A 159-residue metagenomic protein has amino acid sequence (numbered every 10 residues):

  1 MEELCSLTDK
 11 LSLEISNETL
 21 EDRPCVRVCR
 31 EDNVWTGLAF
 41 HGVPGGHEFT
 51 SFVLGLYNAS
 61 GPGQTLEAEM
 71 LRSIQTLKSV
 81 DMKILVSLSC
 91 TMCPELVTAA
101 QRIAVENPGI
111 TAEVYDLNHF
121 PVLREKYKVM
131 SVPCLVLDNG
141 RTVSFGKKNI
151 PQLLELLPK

Functional and structural regions predicted by a protein language model:
M1-D9, L56, A104, L157: Hydrophobic, Leu/Ile/Phe/Ala-enriched alpha-helical segments that form helix-helix packing faces
M1-E3, I74-P108: Local sequence-structure signature of Cys/Sec-based thiol-disulfide redox active-site neighborhoods
D9-L20, P108-V122: Thiol-based oxidoreductase modules, predominantly thioredoxin-like and allied folds used for disulfide exchange
T19-L38, K126-L137: Structural micro-motif
R30-P62, V136-K159: Non-catalytic, surface beta->alpha helical segment in thiol-disulfide oxidoreductase systems
P62-Q75: Long, charged amphipathic helices and adjacent flexible linkers at domain junctions
S89-M92, Y127-S131, Q152-L153: Terminal low-complexity, intrinsically disordered regions
N107, Y115, M130-D138, G146: Positively charged, low-complexity, intrinsically disordered RNA-binding extensions
